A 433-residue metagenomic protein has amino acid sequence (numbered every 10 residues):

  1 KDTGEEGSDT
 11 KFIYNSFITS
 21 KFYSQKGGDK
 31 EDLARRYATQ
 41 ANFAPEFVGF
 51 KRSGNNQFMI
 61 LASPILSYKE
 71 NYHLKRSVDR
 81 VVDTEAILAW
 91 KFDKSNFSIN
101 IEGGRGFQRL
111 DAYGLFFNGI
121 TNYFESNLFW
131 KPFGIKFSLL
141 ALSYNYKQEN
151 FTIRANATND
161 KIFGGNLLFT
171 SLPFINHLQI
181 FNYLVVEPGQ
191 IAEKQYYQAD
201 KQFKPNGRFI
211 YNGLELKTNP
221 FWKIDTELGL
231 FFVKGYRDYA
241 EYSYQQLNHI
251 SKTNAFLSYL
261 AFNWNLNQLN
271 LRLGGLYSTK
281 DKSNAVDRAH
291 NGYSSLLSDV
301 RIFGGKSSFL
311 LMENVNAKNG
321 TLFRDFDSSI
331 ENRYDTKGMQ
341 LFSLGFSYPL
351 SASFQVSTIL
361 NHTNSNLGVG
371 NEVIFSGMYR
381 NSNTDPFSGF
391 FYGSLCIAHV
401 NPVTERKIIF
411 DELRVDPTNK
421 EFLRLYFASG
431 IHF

Functional and structural regions predicted by a protein language model:
K1-R36, A44-S53, N267: N-terminal periplasmic/intermembrane-space "pro-region" immediately following the signal or transit peptide
K26-F43, F50-I101, Q108-F117, D238-S251 (+2 more regions): Surface-exposed loop and membrane-interface regions of Gram-negative outer-membrane beta-barrel proteins
G27-E31, G106-Q108, Q148-F151, Q195-D200 (+3 more regions): Extracytoplasmic loops and strand-loop junctions of Gram-negative outer membrane beta-barrel proteins
F92-N100, G114-H290, Q340-L344, P349-V373 (+2 more regions): Signature for the C-terminal beta-barrel architecture of outer-membrane proteins
D287-D335: Flexible glycine-rich, low-complexity coil/linker segments exposed to the extracellular/periplasmic environment
T321-L322, K420-F433: Outer-membrane beta-barrel "beta-signal"
G345-S347, S357-T358, N371-H399, A428-F433: Conserved C-terminal beta-signal and adjacent last beta-strands/turns of outer-membrane beta-barrel proteins
T384-K420: C-terminal beta-signal and adjacent terminal beta-strands/loops of Gram-negative outer-membrane beta-barrel proteins
